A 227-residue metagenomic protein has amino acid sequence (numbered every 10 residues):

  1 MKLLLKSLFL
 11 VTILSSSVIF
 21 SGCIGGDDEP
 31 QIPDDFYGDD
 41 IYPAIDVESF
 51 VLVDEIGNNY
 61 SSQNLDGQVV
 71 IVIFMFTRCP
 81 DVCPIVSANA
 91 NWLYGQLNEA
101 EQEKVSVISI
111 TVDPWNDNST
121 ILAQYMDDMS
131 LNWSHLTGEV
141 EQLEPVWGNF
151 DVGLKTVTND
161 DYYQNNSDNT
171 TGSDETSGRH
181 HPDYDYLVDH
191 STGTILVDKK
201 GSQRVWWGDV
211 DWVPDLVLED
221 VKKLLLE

Functional and structural regions predicted by a protein language model:
M1-D28: Secretory targeting signatures
D28-Q63: N-terminal "domain-start" segment that seeds a small globular fold
V47-E48, V70, S191-G193: Short loop/turn microsegments at loop-to-beta-strand junctions
Y60-A90: Short active-site neighborhood of thiol/selenol oxidoreductases, capturing the structured segment around
S87-N149: Structural microenvironment flanking redox-active thiols in thiol-disulfide oxidoreductases
N132-W212: Thiol/selenol-based redox catalytic cores and closely related redox-interacting motifs
Q203-E227: Non-catalytic, surface beta->alpha helical segment in thiol-disulfide oxidoreductase systems
